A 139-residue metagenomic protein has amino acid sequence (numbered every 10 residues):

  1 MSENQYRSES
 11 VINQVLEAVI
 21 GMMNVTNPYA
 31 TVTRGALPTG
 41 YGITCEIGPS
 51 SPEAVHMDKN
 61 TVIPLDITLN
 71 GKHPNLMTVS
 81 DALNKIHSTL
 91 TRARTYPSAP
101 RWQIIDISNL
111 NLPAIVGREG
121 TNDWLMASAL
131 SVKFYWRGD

Functional and structural regions predicted by a protein language model:
M1-M57, S88, A93-I105: Small/polar-rich, solvent-exposed N-terminal microdomains that initiate assembly or binding
S2-E3, R137-D139: Short acidic DE-rich linear segments
T31, T44-E46, V62-T68, D106 (+2 more regions): Ser/Thr- (and often Asn-) enriched beta-sheet segments in non-cytosolic proteins
P38-T44, T61, N122-M126: A short, glycine/Asx- and small/polar-enriched loop/turn that sits immediately N-terminal to a beta-strand
A54-N60, R118-D123: Short, solvent-exposed beta-strand/turn "edge" segments of beta-rich domains on protein surfaces
K59-M77, W124-W136: Oligomerization/assembly interface segments of phage tail-like spikes and tubes
P74-R94: Mid-chain, well-packed structural core segment of small domains
L90-R137: Acidic-leaning, charged glycine-interspersed low-complexity segments
